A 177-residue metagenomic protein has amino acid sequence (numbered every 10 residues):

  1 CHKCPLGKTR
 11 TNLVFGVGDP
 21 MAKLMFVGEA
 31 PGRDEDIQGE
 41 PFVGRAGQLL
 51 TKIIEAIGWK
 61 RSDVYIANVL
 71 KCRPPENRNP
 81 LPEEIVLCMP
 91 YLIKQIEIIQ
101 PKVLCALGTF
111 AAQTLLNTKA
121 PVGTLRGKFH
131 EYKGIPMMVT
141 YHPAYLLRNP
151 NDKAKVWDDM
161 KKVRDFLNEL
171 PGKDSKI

Functional and structural regions predicted by a protein language model:
C1-I177: A polyanion-binding, active-site-adjacent surface
